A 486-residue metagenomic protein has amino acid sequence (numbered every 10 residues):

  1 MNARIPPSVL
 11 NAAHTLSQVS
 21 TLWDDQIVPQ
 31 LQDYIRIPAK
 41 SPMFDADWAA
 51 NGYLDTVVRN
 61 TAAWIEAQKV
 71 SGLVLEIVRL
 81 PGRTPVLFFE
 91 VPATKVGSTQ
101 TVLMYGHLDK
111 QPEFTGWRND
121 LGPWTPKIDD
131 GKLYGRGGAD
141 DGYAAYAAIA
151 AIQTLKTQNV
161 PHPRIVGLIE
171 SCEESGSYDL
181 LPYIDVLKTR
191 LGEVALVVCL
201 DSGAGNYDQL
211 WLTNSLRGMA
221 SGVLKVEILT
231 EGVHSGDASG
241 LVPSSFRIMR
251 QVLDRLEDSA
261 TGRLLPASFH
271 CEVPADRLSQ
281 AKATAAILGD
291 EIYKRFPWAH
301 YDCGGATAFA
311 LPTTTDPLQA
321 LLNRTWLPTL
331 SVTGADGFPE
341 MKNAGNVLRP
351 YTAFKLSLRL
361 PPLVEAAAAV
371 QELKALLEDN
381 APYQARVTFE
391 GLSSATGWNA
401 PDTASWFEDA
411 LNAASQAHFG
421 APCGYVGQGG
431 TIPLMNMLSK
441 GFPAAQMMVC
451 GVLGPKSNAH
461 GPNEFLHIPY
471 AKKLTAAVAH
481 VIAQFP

Functional and structural regions predicted by a protein language model:
N2-G116, Y351, K355: N-terminal helical capping/dimerization or prosegment-like subdomains of hydrolases acting on amide or phosphate bonds
G97, N206, L264-Y351, R359-E372 (+2 more regions): An extended, acidic, His-containing surface patch that forms the Zn2+-binding/catalytic region of metallohydrolases
G97-I169, K473: Active-site metal-coordination/substrate-binding segment of hydrolases, especially metallo-dependent peptidases
L108-D109, L256-T261, A375-Q384: A common structural junction motif
A150-T157, Q251-R255, H480-A483: Short glycine/serine- and small hydrophobic-enriched flexible loop segments
H162-S244: Histidine/acidic-residue-rich, glycine-tolerant segments that coordinate divalent metal ions
S239-A260: A short core secondary-structure module
